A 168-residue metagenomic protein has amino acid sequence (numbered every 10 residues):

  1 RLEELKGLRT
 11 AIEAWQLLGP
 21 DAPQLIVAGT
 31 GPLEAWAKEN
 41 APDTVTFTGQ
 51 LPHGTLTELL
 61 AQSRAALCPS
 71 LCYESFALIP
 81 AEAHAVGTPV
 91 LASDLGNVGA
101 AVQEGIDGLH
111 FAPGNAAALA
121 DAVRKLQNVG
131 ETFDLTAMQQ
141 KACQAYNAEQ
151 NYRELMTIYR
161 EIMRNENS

Functional and structural regions predicted by a protein language model:
R1-L17, P32-A35: A conserved mid-protein helix/loop that constitutes part of the nucleotide-sugar donor-binding site
A11-I12, L25, L119, L155: A structural motif in glycosyltransferase catalytic domains
A35-T55: Nucleotide-activated donor-binding/catalytic signature segment of Leloir-type glycosyltransferases, i.e., the conserved
A61-S75, T88: Acidic donor-binding loop of glycosyltransferase active sites
L71, T88, A92-G99, P113-G114: Short glycine-rich donor-binding/catalytic loop of glycosyltransferases that coordinates the nucleotide-sugar
P80-A81, D94-G105, L109-H110: Short acidic/histidine- and often glycine-rich active-site loop of Leloir-type glycosyltransferases that engages
E104-G105, L109-A116, K125-E131: Conserved acidic donor-binding segment of nucleotide-sugar-dependent glycosyltransferases
D107, T132-A145: A short, well-ordered alpha-helix in the C-terminal region of glycosyltransferases
